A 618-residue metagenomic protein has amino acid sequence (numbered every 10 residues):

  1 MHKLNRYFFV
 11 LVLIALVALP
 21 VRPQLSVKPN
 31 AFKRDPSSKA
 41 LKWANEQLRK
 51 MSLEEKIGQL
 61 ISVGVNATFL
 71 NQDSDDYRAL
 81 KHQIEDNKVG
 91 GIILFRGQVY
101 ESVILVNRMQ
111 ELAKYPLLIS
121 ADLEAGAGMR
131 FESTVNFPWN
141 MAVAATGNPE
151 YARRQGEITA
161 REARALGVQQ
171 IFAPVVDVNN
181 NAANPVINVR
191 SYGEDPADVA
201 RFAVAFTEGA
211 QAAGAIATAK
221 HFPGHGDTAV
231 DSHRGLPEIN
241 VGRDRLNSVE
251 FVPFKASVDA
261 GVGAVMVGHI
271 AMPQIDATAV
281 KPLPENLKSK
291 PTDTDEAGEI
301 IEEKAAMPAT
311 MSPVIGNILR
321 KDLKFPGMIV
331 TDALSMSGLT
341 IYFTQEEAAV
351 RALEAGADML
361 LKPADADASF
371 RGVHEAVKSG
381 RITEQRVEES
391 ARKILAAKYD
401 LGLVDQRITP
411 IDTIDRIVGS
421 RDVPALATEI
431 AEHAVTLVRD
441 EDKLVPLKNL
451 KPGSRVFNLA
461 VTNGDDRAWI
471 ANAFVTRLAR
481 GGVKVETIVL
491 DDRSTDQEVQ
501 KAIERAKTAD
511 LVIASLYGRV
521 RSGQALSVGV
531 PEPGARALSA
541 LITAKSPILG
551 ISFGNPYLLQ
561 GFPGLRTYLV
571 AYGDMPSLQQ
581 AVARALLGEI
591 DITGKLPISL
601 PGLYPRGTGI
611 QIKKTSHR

Functional and structural regions predicted by a protein language model:
M1-F9: Bacterial N-terminal signal peptides that target proteins for export
V10-A18: Bacterial N-terminal signal peptides
P23-H82, M311-S312, K321, Y342-R618: Preference for extracellular/luminal or secreted protein segments
R49-S52, D76, I92, E101-L117 (+3 more regions): Second-shell residues forming the walls of enzyme active-site clefts
N66-F69, A121-M129, Q169-N179, A219-H225 (+2 more regions): Short glycine-enriched loops at secondary-structure junctions
R78-F95, E157-I171: Catalytic domains of carbohydrate-active enzymes, especially glycoside hydrolases
V99-L118, A125, P149-A165, V387 (+2 more regions): Active-site-adjacent structural elements in enzyme catalytic domains
T146-V168, V175-P196, A200-A203, T207 (+3 more regions): A substrate-binding/cap region within the structured catalytic cores of diverse enzymes
